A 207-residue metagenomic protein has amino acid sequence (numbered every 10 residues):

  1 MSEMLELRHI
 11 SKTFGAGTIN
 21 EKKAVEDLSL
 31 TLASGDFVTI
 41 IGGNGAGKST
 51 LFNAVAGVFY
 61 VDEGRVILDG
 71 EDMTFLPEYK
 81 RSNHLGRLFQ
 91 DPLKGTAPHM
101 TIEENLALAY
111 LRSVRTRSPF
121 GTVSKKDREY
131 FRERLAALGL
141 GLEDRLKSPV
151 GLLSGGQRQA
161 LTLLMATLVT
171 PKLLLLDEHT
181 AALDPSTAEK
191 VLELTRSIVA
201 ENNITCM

Functional and structural regions predicted by a protein language model:
S2-M4, T13-D27, V58, P77: A short, flexible loop at the N-terminus of ABC-type nucleotide-binding domains that lies
T18, Y60, D72-G86, K94 (+2 more regions): ABC ATPase NBD coupling module
I41-G43: The feature captures the beta-strand-to-loop junction immediately N-terminal to the Walker
G64-D72: Conserved ABC transporter NBD signature motif
M100-R115: Q-loop/switch helix immediately C-terminal to the Walker
A166-T167: ABC ATPase C-loop
E178-H179: Walker B catalytic motif
P185-T187: Helix N-cap at the start of a conserved alpha-helix in ABC-type nucleotide-binding domains
